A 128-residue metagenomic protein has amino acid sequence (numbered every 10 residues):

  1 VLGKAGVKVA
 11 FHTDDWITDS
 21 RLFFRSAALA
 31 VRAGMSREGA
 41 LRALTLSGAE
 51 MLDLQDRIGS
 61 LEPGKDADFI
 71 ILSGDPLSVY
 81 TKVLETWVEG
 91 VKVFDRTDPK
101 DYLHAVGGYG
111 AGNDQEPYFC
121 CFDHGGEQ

Functional and structural regions predicted by a protein language model:
V1-L72: His/Asp/Glu-enriched, well-ordered alpha-helical/loop segment that forms or immediately abuts the divalent-metal
W16, A105-Y109, Q115: Metal-coordinating catalytic core of metallo-dependent amide/deamination hydrolases
W16, W87, Y118-C120: A residue-identity detector for tryptophan
A30-V31, I58-G59, P76-L77, A111-Q115: Short alpha-helix boundary/capping motifs
G34-E38, F94-D98, G110-N113, F119-C120: Glycine-rich loops and low-complexity Gly/Arg-rich segments that provide flexible linkers or classic glycine-based
E62-V106: C-terminal cap of metal-dependent C-N hydrolases
I70, P76, G112-Q128: C-terminal recognition in membrane/secretory proteostasis and scaffolding
